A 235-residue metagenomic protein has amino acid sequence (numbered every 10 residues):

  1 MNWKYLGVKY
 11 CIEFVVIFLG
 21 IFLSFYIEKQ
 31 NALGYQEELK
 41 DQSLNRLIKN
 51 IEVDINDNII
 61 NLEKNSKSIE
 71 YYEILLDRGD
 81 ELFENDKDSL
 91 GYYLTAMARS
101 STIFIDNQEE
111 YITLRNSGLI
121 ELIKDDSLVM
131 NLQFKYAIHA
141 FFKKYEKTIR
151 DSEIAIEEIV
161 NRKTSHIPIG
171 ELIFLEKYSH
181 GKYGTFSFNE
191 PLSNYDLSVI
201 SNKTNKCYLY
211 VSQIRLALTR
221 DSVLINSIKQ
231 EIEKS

Functional and structural regions predicted by a protein language model:
M1-V8, Y26-S235: Long, hydrophobic alpha-helical segments that serve as membrane-spanning/inserting helices
C11-Y26: Hydrophobic membrane-insertion alpha-helices, especially the h-region of bacterial N-terminal signal peptides
